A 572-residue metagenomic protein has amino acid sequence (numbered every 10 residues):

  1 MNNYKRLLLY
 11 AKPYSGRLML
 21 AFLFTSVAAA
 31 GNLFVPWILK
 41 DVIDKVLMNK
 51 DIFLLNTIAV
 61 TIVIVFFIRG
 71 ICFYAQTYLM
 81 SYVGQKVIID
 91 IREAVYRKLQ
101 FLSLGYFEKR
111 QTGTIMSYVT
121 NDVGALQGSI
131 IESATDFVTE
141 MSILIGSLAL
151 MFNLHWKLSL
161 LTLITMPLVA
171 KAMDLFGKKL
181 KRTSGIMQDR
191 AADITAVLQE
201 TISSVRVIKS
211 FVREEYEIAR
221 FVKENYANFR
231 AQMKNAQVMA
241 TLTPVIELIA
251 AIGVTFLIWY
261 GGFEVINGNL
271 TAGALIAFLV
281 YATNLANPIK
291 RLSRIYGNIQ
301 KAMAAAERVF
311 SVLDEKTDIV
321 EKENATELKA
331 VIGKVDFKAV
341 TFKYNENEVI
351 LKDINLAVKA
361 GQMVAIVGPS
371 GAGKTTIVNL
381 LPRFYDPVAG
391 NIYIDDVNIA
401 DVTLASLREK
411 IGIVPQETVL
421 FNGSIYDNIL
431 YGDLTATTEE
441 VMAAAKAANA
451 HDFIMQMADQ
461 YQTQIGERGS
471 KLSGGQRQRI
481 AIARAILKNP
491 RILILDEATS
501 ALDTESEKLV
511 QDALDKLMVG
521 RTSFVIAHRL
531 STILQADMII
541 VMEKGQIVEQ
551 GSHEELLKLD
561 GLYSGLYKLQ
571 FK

Functional and structural regions predicted by a protein language model:
M1-N32, L39, L47-A59, I68 (+11 more regions): Membrane-integrated ABC transporters
N2, A11, I43, M80-S81 (+2 more regions): Juxtamembrane loop-to-helix connectors within ABC transporter transmembrane domains
P13, L104-G105, V123-I130, A134 (+7 more regions): An intracellular "coupling" helix at the cytosolic face of ABC transporter transmembrane type-1 domains
P13, R17-A30, T61, V65 (+3 more regions): Transmembrane helices of ABC transporter permease
S26-W37, F66-Y74, L126-S129, S133-I145 (+5 more regions): Hydrophobic alpha-helical transmembrane bundles that constitute the permease/transmembrane domains of multi-pass
N49, Q85, E93-A125, A196-R220 (+5 more regions): Short intracellular "coupling" helices and adjacent cytoplasmic loop segments at the cytosolic face of multi-pass
K50-F53, L150-P167, K234, V238-E307 (+1 more regions): Helix-loop-helix
E321-K322, L328-K572: ABC-type nucleotide-binding domain
